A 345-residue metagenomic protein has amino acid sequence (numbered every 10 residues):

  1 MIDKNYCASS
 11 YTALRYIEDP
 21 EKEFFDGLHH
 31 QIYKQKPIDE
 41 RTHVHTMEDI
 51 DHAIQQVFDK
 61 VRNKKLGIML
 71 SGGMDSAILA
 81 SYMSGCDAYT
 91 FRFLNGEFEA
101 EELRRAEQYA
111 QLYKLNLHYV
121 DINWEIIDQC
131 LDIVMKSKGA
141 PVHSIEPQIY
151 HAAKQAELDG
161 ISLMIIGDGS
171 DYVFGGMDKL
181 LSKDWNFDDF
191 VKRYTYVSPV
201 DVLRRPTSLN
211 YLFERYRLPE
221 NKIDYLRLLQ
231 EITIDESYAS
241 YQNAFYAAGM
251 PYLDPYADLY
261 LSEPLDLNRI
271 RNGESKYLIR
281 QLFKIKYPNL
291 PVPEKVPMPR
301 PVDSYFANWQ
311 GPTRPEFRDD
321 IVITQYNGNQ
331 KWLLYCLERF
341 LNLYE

Functional and structural regions predicted by a protein language model:
M1-K65: RNA-binding accessory domains that recognize and position tRNA/RNA substrates
N5-C7, D159-G160, D319-E345: Acidic, carboxylate-rich catalytic segments that either coordinate divalent cations
R41, K64-Y113, H118: ATP-dependent adenylation/pyrophosphate-handling site
T46-I68, Q155-I161, E236-S237, R339 (+1 more regions): Phosphate/ATP-binding catalytic cores across multiple sugar-kinase/actin-like superfamilies, primarily ASKHA
M74-S76, F93-G96, W124-I127, D168-V173 (+4 more regions): Short, solvent-exposed loop/turn segments at secondary-structure junctions
L103-S137, L163, D168, Y211-F213: A conserved beta-strand->alpha-helix junction
M164, G169-W185, R227-V322: Mid-to-C-terminal catalytic subdomains of enzymes that bind/position adenosyl phosphate moieties or nucleic-acid
G175-D201: A mobile, often basic/glycine-rich helix-loop segment that functions as the active-site lid/recognition loop
